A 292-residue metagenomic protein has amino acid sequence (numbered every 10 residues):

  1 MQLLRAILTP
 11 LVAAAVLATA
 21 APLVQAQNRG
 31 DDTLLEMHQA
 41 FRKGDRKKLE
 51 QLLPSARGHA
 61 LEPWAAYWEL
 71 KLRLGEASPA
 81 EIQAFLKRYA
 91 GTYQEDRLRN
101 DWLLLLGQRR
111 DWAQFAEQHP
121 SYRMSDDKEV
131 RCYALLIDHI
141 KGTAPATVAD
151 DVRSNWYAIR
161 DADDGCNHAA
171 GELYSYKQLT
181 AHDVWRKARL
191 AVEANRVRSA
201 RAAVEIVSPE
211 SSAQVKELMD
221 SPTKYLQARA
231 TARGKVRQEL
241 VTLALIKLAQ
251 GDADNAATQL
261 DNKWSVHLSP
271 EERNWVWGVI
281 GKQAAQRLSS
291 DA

Functional and structural regions predicted by a protein language model:
M1-L11: Bacterial N-terminal signal peptides that target proteins for export
V12-A13, L17: RNase H-like, two-metal
A20-A21: N-terminal signal peptide c-region/cleavage motif recognized by signal peptidases
Q25-A292: Alpha-helical solenoid repeat scaffolds
